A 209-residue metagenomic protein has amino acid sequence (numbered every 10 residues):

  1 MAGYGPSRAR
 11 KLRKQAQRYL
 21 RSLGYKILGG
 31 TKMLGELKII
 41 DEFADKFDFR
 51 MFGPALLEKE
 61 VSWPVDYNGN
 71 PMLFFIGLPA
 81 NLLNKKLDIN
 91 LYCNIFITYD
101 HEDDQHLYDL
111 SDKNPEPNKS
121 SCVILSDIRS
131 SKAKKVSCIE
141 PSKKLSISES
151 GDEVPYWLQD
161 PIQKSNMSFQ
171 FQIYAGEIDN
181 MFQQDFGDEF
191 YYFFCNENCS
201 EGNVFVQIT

Functional and structural regions predicted by a protein language model:
G5, R10-T209: Preference for intrinsically disordered or flexible, low-complexity segments and adjacent hinge/connector residues
